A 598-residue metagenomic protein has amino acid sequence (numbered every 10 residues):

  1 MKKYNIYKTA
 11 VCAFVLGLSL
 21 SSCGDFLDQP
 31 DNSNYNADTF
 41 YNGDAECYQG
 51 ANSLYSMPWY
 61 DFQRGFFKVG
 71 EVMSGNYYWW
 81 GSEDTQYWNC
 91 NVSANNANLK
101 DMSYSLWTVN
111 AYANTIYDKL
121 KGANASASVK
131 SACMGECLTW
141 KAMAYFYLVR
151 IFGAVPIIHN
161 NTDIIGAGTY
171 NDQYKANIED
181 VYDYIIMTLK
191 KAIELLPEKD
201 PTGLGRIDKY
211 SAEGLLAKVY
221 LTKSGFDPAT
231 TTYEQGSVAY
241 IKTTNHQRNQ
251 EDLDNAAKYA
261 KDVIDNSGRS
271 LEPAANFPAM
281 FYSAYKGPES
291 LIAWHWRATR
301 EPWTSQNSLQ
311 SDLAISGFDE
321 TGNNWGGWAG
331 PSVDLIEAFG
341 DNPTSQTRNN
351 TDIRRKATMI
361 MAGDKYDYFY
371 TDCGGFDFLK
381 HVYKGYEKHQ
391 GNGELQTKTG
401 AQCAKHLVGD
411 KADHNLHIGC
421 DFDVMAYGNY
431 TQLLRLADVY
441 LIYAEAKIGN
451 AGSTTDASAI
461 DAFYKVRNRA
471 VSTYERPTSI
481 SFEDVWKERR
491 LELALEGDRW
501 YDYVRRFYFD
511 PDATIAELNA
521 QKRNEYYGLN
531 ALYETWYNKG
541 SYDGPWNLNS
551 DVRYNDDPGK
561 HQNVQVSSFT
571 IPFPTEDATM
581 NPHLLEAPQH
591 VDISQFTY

Functional and structural regions predicted by a protein language model:
K2-V11: Bacterial N-terminal signal peptides that target proteins for export
S19-S22: C-terminal motif of bacterial Sec signal peptides marking the signal peptidase cleavage site
G24-Q86, V155, H159, Y182 (+7 more regions): An aromatic- and glycine-enriched ligand-binding surface/loop that stacks and positions planar moieties
N36, G43-D61, W80-F152, G168-L204 (+6 more regions): Conserved, well-structured interaction surfaces
L106-V109, Y184, P278-A329, V333 (+4 more regions): Long, intrinsically disordered, low-complexity segments
V149-I151, P156, D200-P201, T222-T231 (+1 more regions): Short coil/turn linking the two alpha-helices of tandem helical-hairpin repeats
T344-R435, I593, T597-Y598: Flexible, polar/acidic helix-loop-strand segments at domain edges
